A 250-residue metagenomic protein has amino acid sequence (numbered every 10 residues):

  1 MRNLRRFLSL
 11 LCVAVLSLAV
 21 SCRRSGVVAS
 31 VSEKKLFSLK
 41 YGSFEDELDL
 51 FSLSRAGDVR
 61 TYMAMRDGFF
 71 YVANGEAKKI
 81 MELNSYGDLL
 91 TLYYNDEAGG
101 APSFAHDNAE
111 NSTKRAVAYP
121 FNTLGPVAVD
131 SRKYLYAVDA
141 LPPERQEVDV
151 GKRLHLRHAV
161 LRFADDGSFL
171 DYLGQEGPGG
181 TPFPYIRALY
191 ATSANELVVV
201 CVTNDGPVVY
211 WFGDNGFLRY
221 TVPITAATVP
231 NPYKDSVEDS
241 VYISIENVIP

Functional and structural regions predicted by a protein language model:
M1, L18-A19: Coiled-coil-like amphipathic alpha-helices with heptad-repeat character
M1-L8: Bacterial N-terminal signal peptides that target proteins for export
L10-S17: Bacterial N-terminal signal peptides
C22-P250: Eukaryotic scaffold repeat domains enriched in small/polar residues
